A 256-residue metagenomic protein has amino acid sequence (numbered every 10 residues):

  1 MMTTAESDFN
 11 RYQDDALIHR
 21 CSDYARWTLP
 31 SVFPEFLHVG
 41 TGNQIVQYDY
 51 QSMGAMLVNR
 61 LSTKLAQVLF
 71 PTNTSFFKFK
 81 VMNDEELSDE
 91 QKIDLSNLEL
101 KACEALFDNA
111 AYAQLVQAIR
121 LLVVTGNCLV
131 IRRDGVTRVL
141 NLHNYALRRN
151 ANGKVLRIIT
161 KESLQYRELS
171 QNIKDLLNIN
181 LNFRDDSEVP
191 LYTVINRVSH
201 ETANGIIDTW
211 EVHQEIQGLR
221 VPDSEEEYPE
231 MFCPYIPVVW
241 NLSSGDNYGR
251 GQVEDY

Functional and structural regions predicted by a protein language model:
M1-P190, E201, D208: Extended, helix-rich architectural segments
V32, F36, N73, Y192 (+3 more regions): Intrinsically disordered, low-complexity segments enriched in proline/serine/threonine
N196: Active-site environment of non-heme Fe oxygenases that use a 2-His-1-carboxylate facial triad
G205-Y256: Extended, charged amphipathic alpha-helical segments
